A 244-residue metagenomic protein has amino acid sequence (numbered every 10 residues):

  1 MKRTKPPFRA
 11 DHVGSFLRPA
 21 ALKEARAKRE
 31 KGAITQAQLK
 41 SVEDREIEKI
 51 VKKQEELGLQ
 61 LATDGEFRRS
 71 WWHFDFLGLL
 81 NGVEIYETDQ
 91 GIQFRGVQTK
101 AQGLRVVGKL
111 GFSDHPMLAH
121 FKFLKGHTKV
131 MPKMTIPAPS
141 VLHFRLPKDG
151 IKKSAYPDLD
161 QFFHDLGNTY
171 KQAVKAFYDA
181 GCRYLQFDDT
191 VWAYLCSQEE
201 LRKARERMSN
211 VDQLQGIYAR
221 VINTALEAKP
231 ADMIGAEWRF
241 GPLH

Functional and structural regions predicted by a protein language model:
M1-H244: Domain-level signal for soluble alpha/beta catalytic cores
